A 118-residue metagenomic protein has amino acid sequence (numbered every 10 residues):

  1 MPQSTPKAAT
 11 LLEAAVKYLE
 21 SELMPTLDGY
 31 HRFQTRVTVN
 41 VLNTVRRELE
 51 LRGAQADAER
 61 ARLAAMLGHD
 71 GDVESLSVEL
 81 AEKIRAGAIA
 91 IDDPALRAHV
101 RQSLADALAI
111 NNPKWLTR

Functional and structural regions predicted by a protein language model:
Q3-K7, L23-Y30, Q34, A65 (+2 more regions): Non-transmembrane, amphipathic alpha-helical segments
A9-Y18, A56: Long, contiguous binding/interaction regions
T10-A14, V37, V41-T44, D72 (+2 more regions): Charged, amphipathic alpha-helical oligomerization/scaffolding segments
K17-E48: N-terminal interaction modules that seed assembly of large macromolecular complexes
M24, D28-G29, E48-A58, I89-A90 (+2 more regions): Intrinsically disordered or highly flexible coil/loop and linker segments, enriched in small and charged/polar residues
N40-E50, G71, L104-L108: Short alpha-helix boundary/capping elements
R52-I91: Amphipathic protein-protein interaction modules
S75-R118: Amphipathic alpha-helical binding modules
